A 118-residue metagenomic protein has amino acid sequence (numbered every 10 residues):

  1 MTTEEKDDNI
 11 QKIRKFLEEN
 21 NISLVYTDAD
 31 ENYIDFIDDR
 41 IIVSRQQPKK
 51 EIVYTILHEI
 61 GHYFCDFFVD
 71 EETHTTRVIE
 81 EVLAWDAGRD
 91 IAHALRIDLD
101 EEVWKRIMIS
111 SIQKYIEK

Functional and structural regions predicted by a protein language model:
M1-T2, T76: A generic structural signal for short
T3, K12-K50, Y63: Active-site scaffold of zinc-dependent metalloenzymes
E4, D8-Q11, P48-K50, H93-K118: Long, well-structured alpha-helical subdomains associated with metal-dependent extracellular/ecto-lumenal hydrolases
A29, E81, W85-A87, I109 (+1 more regions): Hydrophobic or amphipathic, alpha-helical segments that drive membrane association/targeting
Y33, K50, D66-A94, W104: Post-HEXXH active-site segment of zinc metalloproteases
I41, H58-I60, E72, I116: General N-terminal targeting signals
Y54-F67: Active-site recognition of the HExxH zinc-binding catalytic motif
